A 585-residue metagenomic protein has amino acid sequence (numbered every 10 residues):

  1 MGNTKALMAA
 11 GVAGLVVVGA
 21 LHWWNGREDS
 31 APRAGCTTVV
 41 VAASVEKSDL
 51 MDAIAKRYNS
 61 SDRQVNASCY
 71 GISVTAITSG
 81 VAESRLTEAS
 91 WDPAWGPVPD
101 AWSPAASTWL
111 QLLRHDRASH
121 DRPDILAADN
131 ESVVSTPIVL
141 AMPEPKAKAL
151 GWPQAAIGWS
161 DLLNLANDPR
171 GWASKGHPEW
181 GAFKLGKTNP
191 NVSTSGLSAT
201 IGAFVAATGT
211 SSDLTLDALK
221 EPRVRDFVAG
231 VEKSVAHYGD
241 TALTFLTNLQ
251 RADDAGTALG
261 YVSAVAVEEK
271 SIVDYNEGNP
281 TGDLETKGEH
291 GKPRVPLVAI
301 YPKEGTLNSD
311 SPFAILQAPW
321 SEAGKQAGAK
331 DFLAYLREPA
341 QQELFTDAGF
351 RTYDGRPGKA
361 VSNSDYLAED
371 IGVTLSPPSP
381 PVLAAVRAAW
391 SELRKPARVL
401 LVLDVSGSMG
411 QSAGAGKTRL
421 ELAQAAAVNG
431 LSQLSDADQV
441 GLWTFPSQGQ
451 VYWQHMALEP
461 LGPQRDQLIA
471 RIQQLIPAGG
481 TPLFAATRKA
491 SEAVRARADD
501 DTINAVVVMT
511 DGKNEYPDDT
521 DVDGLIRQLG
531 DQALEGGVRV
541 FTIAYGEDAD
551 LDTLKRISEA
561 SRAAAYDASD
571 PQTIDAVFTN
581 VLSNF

Functional and structural regions predicted by a protein language model:
M1-G14, V18-W23, G35, A314-L403: Extracellular/periplasmic juxtamembrane helices and adjacent flexible linkers that interface with membrane partners
G2-G11, V18-A127: Early extracytoplasmic/lumenal segment of secretory-pathway proteins
A118-V192, I201: A conserved helix-loop-strand patch within extracytoplasmic ligand-binding domains of the periplasmic binding
L126-L140, R225-G239, T286-W320: Periplasmic-binding protein-like
G202-A299: Ligand-binding pocket segment of bilobal, Venus flytrap-like solute-binding proteins
D283-R294, G512-S569, T573-V581: VWA/integrin I-like adhesion module and closely mimicked acidic/polar interface patches used
K395-P460, A486-T487, A505-T510, T542-Y545 (+1 more regions): Von Willebrand factor
A413, Q439-Q474, S491-D500, P517-D523 (+1 more regions): Short beta-strand-loop
